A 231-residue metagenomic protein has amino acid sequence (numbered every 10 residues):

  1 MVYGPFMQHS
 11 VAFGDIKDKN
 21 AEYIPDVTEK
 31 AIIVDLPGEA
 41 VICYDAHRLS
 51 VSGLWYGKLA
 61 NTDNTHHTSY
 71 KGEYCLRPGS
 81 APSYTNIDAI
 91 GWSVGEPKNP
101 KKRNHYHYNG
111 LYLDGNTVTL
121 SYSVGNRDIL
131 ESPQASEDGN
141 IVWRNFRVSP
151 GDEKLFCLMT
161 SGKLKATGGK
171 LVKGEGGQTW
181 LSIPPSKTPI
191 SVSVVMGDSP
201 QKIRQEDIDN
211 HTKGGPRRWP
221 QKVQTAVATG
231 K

Functional and structural regions predicted by a protein language model:
M1-W143, F156-T160, G168-Q178, I203-K231: Beta-strand-rich N-terminal accessory domains
T119, P184-P185: Outer membrane pore-forming secretion/assembly proteins and partners of Gram-negative envelopes
V124-N126, P150, S161, M196-D198: Non-catalytic surface loops within mature trypsin-like serine protease
V142-P150: Short, well-ordered beta-strand segments enriched in hydrophobic/aromatic residues
D152-K154, L158-G162, P189: Extracellular or exported targeting regions of proteins
P185-P200, K231: Short Pro-Gly-centered flexible turn/kink motifs
